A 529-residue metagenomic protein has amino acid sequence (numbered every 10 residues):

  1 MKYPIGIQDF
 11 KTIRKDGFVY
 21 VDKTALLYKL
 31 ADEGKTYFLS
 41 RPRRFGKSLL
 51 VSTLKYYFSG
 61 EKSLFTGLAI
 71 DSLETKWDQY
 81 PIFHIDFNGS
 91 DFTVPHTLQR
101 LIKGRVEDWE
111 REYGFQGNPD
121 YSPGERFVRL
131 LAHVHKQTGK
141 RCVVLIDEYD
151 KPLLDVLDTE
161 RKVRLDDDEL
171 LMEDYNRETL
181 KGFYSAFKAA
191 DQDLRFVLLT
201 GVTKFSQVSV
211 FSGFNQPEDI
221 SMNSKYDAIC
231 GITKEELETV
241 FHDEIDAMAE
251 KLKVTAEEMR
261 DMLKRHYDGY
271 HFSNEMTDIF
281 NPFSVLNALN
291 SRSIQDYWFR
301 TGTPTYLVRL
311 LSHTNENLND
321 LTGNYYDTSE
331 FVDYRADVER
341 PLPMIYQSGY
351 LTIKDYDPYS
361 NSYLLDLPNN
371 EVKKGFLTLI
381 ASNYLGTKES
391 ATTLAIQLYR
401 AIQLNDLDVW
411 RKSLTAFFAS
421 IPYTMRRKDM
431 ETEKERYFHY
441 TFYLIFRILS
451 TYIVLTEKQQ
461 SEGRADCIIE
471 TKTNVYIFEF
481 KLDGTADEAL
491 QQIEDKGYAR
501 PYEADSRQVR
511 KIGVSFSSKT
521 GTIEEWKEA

Functional and structural regions predicted by a protein language model:
M1-K434, L449-S450: Phosphate-binding site recognition
V134-T138, I445-K472: Active-site metal-binding core of divalent-cation-utilizing nuclease and nuclease-like domains
V143, N474-Y476, R510: Structural motif
D166-E178, L482-A499: Mg2+/Mn2+-dependent nuclease catalytic core
F183-A190, P343-L351, Y440-R447, Q492-I512: Metal-dependent nuclease catalytic cores in nucleic-acid-processing enzymes, especially RNase H-like/related
F442, A465-L482, K496: Conserved catalytic cores of phosphodiester-cleaving nucleases, focusing on short active-site segments
I453-V454, K472, K481-D483, G497 (+1 more regions): C-terminal accessory domains/tails appended to large, multi-domain proteins
P501, D505-A529: Domain-level recognition of nuclease-like catalytic cores that cleave nucleotide substrates
